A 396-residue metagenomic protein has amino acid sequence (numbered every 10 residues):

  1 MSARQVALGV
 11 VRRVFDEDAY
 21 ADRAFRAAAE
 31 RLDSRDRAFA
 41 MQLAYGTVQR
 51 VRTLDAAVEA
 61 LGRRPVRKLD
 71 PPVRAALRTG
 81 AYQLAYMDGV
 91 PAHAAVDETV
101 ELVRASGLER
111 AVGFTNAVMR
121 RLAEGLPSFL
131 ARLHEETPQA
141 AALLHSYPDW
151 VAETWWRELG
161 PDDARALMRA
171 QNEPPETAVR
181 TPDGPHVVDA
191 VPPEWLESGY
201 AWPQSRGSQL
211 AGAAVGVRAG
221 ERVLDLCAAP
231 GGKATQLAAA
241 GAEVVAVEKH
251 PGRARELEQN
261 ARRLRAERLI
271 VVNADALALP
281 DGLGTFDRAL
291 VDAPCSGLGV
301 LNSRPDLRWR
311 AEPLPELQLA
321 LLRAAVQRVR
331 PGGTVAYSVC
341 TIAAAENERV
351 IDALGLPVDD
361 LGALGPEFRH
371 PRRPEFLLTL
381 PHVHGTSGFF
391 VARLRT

Functional and structural regions predicted by a protein language model:
M1-T396: S-adenosylmethionine
